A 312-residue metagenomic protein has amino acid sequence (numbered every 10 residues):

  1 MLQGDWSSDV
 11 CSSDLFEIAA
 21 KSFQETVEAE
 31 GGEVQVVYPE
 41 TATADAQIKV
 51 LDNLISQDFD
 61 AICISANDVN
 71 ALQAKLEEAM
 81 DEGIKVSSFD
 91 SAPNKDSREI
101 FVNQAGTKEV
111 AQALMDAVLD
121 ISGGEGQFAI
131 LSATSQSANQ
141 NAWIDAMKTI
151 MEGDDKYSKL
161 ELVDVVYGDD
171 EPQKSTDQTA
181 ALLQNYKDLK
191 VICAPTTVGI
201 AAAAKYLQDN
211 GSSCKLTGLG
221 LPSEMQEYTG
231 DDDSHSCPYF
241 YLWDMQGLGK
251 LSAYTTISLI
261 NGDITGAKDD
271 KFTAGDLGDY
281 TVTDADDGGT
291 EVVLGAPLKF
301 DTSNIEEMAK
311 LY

Functional and structural regions predicted by a protein language model:
M1-W6, V10: Single conserved hydrophobic/aromatic residue that forms the stacking wall/gate of nucleotide- or nucleobase-binding
L15-E30, V110-L114, A138-S158, K174 (+2 more regions): Short, solvent-exposed amphipathic alpha-helices that sit in or adjacent to ligand/effector-binding or catalytic
E28-E40, Q127-I130, M151-D170: Short beta-strand elements in bilobed, periplasmic/extracellular small-molecule ligand-binding domains
Q47, V102-F128, A142, Q173-T176 (+2 more regions): Hydrophobic alpha-helical segments within soluble ligand-binding/sensing domains
S56, A61-D81, M147, G168-Y228: Hydrophobic alpha-helical
N70-E109, D120, Q127, S223-H235: Flexible loop/hinge segments that line or gate small-molecule binding clefts
S135-N139, I150-G153, V163, T255-Y312: Hinge/cleft segment of the Venus flytrap/periplasmic-binding protein
K190-V191, A204-T281: Exported/periplasmic ABC-transporter solute-binding proteins
